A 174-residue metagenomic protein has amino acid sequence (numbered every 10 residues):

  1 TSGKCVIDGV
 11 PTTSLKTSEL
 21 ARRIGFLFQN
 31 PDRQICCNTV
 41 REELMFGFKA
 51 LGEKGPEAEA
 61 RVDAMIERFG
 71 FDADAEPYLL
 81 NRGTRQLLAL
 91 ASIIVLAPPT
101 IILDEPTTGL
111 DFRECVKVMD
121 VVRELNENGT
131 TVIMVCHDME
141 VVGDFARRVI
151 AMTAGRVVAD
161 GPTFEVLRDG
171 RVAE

Functional and structural regions predicted by a protein language model:
S2-V10, L20: Conserved ABC transporter NBD signature motif
M65-L79: Conserved ABC nucleotide-binding domain
I101-D104: Catalytic Walker B motif of ABC-type/P-loop ATPase nucleotide-binding domains
F112-E114: Helix N-cap at the start of a conserved alpha-helix in ABC-type nucleotide-binding domains
C136-H137: H-loop/switch region of ABC-family ATPase nucleotide-binding domains
V142-D144: A short, surface-exposed alpha-helical micro-motif characterized by mixed small hydrophobic and charged/polar residues
R156-E174: Conserved beta-strand-loop-alpha-helix hinge in the C-terminal portion of ABC ATPase nucleotide-binding domains
